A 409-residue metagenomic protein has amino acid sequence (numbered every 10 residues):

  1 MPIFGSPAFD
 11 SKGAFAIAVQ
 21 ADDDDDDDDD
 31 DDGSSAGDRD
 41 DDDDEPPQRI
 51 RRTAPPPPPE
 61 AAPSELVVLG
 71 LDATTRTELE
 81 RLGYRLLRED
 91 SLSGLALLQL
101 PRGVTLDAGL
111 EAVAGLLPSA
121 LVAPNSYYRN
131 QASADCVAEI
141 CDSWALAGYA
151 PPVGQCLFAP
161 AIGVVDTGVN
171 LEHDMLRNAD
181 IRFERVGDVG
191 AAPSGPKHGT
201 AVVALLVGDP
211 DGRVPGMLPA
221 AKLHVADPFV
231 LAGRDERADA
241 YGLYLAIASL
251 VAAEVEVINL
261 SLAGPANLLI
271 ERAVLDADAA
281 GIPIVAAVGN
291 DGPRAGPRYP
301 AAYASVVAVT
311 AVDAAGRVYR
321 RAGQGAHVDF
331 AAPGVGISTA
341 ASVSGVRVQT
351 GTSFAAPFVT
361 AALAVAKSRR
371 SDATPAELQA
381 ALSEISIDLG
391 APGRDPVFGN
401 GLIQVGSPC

Functional and structural regions predicted by a protein language model:
M1-D26, D30-S133, G393, G399: Primarily auto-inhibitory N-terminal propeptides
G103-T105, Y127-N130, G168-L171, D211-G212 (+7 more regions): Solvent-exposed loop/turn segments at secondary-structure junctions within structured extracellular/periplasmic domains
G115-A161, T167-V169, H173-R177, V397: Protease zymogen maturation seam
P118-L121, F158-A161, A220-L223, A252-I258 (+2 more regions): Loop/turn elements at helix/coil->beta-strand transitions in domains of secreted/extracellular proteins
P151-I162, G168-R182, V189-D239, Y303-A304 (+2 more regions): Subtilisin-like serine protease catalytic core
V165, N170, D174, I181-F183 (+1 more regions): Catalytic-core environment of secreted peptidases
L206, A226-P228, E256, G334-L402 (+1 more regions): Hydrolase catalytic cores
P228-Y303, R317-R320, S342-A356, G393-V397: Substrate-binding/access-modulating region of protease and related hydrolase catalytic domains
